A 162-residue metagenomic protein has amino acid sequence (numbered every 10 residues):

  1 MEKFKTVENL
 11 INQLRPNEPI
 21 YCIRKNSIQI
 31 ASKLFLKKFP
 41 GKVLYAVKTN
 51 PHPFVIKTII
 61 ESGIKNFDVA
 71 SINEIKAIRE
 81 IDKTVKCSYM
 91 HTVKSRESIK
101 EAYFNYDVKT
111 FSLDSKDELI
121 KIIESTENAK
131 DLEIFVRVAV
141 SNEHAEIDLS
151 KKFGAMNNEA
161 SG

Functional and structural regions predicted by a protein language model:
M1-T110, K116-L132: A charged N-terminal "starter" segment
N105, D114-G162: Conserved anion-binding
